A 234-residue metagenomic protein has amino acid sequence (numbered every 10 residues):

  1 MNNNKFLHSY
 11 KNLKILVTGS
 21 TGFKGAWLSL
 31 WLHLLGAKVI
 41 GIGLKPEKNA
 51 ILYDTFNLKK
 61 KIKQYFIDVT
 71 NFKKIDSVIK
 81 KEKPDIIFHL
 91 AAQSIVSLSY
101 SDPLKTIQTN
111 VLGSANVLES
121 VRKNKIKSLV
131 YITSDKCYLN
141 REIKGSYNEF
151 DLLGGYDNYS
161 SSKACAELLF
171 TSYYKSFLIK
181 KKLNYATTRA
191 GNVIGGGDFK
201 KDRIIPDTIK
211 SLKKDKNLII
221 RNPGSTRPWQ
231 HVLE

Functional and structural regions predicted by a protein language model:
M1-A190, I194: N-terminal Rossmann-like NAD(P)+-binding domain of SDR-like oxidoreductases, especially those catalyzing
L90, S211-L212: Conserved catalytic core of Hanks-type protein kinase domains
N116, C165, L169, T187 (+2 more regions): Substrate-positioning beta->alpha
V121, L212-K213: Hydrophobic aliphatic residues
D215-N217: Catalytic/regulatory signature loops of cyclic-dinucleotide turnover enzymes and related class III nucleotidyl cyclases
